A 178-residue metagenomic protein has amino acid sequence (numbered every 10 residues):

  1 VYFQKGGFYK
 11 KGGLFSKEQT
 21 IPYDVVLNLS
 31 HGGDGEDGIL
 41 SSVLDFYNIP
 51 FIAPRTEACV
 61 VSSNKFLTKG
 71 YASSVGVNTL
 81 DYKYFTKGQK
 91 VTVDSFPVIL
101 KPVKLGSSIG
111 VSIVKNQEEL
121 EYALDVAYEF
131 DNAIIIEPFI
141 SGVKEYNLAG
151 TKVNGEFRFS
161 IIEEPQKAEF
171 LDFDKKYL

Functional and structural regions predicted by a protein language model:
V1, L80, D174-L178: Short, intrinsically disordered, charge-balanced linker/junction segments flanking boundaries in proteins
V1-E57, V61-S63, L67, T86 (+1 more regions): ATP-binding N-terminal substructure of ATP-dependent carboxylate-amine bond-forming enzymes
F8, T56, V111-V114, F173: Short clusters of hydrophobic/aromatic residues that line enzyme substrate/ligand-binding pockets
T20-I21, C59-V143: Active-site nucleotide/adenylate-binding loops and adjacent lid/helix of ATP-dependent enzymes
H31-G32, S108, Q166-L171: Glycine-rich phosphate/pyrophosphate-binding beta-alpha loops
P50-P54, T79, R158: Short hydrophobic/aromatic-enriched beta-strand-loop microsegments
K115-L178: Phosphate-binding site of ATP-dependent enzymes
